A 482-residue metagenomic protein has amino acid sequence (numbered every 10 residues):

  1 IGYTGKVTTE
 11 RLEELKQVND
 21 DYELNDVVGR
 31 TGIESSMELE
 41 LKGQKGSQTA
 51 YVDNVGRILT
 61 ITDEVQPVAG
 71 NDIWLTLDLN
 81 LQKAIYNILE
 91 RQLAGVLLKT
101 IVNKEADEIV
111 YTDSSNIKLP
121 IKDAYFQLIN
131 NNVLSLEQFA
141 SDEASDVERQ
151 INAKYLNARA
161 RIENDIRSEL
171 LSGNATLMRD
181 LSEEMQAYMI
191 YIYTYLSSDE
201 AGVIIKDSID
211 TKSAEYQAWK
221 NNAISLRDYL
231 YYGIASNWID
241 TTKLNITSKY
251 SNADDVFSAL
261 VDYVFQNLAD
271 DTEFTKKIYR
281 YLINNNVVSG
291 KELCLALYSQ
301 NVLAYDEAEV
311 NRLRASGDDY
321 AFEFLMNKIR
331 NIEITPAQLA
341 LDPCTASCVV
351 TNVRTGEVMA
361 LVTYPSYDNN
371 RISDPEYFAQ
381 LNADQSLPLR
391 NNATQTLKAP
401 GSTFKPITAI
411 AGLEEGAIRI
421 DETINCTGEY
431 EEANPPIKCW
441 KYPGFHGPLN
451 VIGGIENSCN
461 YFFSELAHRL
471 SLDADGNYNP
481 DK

Functional and structural regions predicted by a protein language model:
I1-Y377, I420, N479-K482: Periplasmic/cell-envelope proteins involved in peptidoglycan metabolism and beta-lactam response
K6-E10, G416-I418, L470-A474: Short helix-capping/linker segments at secondary-structure and domain boundaries
D20-D26, P67-D78, I334-L339, N391-K398 (+3 more regions): Second-shell loop/turn segments in exported
T31, S35, L39, G43 (+6 more regions): Residues on a specific face of well-ordered alpha-helices
E90, I410-A417, E465-R469: Short glycine/serine- and small hydrophobic-enriched flexible loop segments
V110, V362-Y364, I372-D374, K398-I452 (+1 more regions): Short, glycine/proline-biased beta-turn/loop segments that scaffold the active-site neighborhood
C344, P388, F445: Exposed loop/turn and edge beta-strand positions of beta-sandwich/beta-sheet ligand-binding modules
Y377-Q395: Surface-exposed acidic, glycine/proline-enriched linker/cap segments that occur as 15-30-residue helix-coil
